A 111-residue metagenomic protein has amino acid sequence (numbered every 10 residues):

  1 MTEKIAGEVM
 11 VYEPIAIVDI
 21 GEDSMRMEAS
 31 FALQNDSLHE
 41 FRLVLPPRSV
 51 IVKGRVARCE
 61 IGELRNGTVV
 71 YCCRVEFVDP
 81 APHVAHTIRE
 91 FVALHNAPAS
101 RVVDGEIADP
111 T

Functional and structural regions predicted by a protein language model:
M1-T111: Structured alpha-helical
